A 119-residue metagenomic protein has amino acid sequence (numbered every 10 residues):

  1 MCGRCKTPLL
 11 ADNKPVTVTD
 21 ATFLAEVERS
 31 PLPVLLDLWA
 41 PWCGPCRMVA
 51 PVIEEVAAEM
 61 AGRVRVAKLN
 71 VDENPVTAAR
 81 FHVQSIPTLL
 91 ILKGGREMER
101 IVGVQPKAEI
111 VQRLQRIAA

Functional and structural regions predicted by a protein language model:
M1-L35, A40-R65, E73-A119: Proteins that catalyze or organize thiol-disulfide redox chemistry and the adjacent proteostasis machinery handling
K68: Conserved residues in the N-terminal Rossmann fold of short-chain dehydrogenase/reductase
